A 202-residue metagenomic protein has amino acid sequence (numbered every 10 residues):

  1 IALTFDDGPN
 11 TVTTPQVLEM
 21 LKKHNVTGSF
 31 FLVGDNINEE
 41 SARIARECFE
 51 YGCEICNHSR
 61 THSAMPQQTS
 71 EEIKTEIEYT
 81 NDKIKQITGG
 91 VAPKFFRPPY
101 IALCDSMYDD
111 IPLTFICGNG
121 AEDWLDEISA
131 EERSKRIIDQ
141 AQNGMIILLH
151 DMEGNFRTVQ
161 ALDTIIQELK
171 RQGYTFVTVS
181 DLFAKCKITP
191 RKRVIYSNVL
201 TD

Functional and structural regions predicted by a protein language model:
I1-P66, E72-I73, Y79, K83 (+2 more regions): Active-site beta->alpha N-cap acidic-glycine motif
F5, L32-G34, N57-S59, R97-Y100 (+3 more regions): A cross-domain feature marking catalytic cores of carbohydrate-active enzymes and several ubiquitous metabolic/repair
G8-V12, L32-E40, A64-Q68, R97-L103 (+2 more regions): Acidic-and-aromatic substrate-binding clefts and catalytic sites of carbohydrate-active enzymes
Q16-E19, R43-E50, T75, Y79-D82 (+4 more regions): Alpha-helical scaffolding segments of alpha/beta enzyme cores, especially the outer helices of TIM-barrel or partial
K23-N25, I37-N38, F156-D202: C-terminal domain-boundary segment and adjacent tail
H24-S29, E50-E54, V91-P93, P112-L113 (+2 more regions): Loop/turn elements at helix/coil->beta-strand transitions in domains of secreted/extracellular proteins
N81-F115: Domain-start "cap" segments at the beginnings of catalytic or binding domains
A102-Q140, Y174-K185: His/Asp/Glu-enriched short active-site or ligand-binding loop at hydrolase and phosphoryl-transfer sites
